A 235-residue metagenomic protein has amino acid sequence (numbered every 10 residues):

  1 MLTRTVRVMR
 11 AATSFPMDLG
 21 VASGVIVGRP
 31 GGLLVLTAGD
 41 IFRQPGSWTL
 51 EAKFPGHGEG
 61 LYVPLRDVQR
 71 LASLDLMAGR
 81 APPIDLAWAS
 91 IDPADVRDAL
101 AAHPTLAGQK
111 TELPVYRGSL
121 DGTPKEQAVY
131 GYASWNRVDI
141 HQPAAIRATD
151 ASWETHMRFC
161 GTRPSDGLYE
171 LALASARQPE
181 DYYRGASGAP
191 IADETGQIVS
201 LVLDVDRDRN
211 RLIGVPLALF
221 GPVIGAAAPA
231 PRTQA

Functional and structural regions predicted by a protein language model:
M1-T3, G79-P82, G118-E126, T162-D166: Short, surface-exposed loop and linker segments with low hydrophobicity and enrichment for Pro/Ser/Thr
L2-G79, W88-A94, G188-A192, L201-R207 (+1 more regions): Catalytic histidine site
L2-S14, D139-Q234: Active-site region of chymotrypsin-like
G32-L34, I84-L86, D166-E170: A generic structural signal for beta-strand entry/edge sites
S47-F54, A99-T111, Y182-T195: Extended Gly/Ser/Thr-rich low-complexity repeat segments, especially those forming or decorating extracellular
P82-D85, P93-A99, F159: A short mid-domain helix/strand-loop element embedded in enzyme catalytic domains that forms or borders the active-site
I91-A94, H103-W153: Short glycine/Trp-rich loop-beta-loop segment that forms part of the substrate-binding cleft
